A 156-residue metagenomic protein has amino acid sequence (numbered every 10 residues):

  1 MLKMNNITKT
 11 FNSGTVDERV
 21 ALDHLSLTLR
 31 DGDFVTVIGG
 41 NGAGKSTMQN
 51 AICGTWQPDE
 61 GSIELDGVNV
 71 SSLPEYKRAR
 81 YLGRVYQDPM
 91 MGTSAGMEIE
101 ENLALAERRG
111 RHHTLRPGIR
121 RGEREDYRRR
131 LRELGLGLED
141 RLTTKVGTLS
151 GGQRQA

Functional and structural regions predicted by a protein language model:
M1-M4, T10-H24, T36, T55 (+1 more regions): A short, flexible loop at the N-terminus of ABC-type nucleotide-binding domains that lies
T15, Q57, N69-G83, M91 (+2 more regions): ABC ATPase NBD coupling module
V35, S46-T55: Short, conserved post-Walker A segment of ABC-type ATPase nucleotide-binding domains
I38-G40: The feature captures the beta-strand-to-loop junction immediately N-terminal to the Walker
T47-A51, Y81, I99: The short alpha-helix immediately C-terminal to the Walker A/P-loop
G61-N69: Conserved ABC transporter NBD signature motif
D88, G96-H112: Q-loop/switch helix immediately C-terminal to the Walker
R130-T148: Conserved ABC nucleotide-binding domain
